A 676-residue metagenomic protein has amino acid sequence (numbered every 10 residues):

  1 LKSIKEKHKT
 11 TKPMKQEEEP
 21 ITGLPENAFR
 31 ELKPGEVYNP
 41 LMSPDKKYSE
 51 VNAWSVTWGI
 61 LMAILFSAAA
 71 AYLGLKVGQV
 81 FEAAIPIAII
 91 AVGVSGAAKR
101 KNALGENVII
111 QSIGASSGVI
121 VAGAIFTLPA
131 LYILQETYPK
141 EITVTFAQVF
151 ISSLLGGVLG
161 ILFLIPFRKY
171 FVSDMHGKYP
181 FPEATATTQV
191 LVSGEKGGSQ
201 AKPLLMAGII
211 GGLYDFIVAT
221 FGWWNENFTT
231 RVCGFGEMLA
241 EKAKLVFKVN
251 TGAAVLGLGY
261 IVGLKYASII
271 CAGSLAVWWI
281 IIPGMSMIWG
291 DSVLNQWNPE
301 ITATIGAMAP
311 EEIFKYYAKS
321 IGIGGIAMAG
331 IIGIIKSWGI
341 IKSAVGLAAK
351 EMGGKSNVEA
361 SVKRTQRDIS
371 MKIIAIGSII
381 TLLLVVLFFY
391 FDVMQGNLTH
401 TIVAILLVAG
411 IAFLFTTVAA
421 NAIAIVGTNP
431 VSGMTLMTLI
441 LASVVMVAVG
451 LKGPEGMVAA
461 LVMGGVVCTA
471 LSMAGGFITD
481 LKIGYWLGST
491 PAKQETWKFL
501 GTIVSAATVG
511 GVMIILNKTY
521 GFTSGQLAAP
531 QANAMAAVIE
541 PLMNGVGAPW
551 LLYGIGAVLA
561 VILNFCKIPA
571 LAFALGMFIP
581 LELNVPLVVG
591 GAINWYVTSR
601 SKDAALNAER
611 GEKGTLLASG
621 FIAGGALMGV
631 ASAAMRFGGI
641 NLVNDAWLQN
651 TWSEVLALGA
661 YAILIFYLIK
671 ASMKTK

Functional and structural regions predicted by a protein language model:
I4-K676: Alpha-helical multipass membrane-protein architecture
